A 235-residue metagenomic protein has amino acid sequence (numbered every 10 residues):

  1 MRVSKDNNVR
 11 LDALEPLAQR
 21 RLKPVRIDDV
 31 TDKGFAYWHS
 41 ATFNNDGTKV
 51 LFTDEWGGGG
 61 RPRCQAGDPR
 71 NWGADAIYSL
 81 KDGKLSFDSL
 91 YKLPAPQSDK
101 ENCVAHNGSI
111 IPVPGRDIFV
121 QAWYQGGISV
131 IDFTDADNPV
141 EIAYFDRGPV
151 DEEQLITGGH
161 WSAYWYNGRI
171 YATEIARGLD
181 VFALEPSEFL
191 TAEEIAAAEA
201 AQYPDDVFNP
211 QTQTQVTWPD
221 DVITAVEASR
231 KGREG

Functional and structural regions predicted by a protein language model:
M1-E234: Feature marking well-ordered beta-strand scaffolds used for ligand recognition
